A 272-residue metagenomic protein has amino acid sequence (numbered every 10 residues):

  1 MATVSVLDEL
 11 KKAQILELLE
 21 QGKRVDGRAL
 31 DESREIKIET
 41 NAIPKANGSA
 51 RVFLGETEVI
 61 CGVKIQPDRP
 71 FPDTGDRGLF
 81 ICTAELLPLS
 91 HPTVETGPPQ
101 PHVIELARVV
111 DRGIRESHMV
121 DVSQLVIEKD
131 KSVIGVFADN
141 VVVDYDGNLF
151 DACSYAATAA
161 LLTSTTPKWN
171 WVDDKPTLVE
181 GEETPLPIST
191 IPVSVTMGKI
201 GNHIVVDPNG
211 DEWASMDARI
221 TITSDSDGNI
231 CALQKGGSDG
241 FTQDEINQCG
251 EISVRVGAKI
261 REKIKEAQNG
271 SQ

Functional and structural regions predicted by a protein language model:
M1-Q272: Polyanion-binding surfaces on beta-sheet-dominated domains and ring/shell assemblies
